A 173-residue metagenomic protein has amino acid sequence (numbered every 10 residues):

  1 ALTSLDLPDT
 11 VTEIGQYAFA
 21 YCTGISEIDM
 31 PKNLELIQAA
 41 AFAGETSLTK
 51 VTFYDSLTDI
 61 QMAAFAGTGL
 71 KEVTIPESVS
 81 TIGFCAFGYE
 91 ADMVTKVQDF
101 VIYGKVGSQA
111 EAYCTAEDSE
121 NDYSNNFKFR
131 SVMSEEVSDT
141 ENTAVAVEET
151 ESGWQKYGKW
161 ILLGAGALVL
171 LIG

Functional and structural regions predicted by a protein language model:
A1-E13, T23-L36, T46-D59, T68-T81 (+2 more regions): Structural signature of tandem-repeat unit edges
G15-A18, Q38-A41, Q61-A64, F84-A86: Consensus positions within tandem repeat domains that build extended binding/scaffold surfaces
Y21-C22, A43-S47, G67-T68, D139 (+1 more regions): Glycine/tyrosine- and acidic-biased, solvent-exposed loop/turn segments at the edges of beta-strands
E77, A86-F87: Repeat-solenoid scaffold signature
Q109-S124: Short, aromatic/basic amphipathic alpha-helical patches
V132-W154: C-terminal low-complexity, Ser/Thr- and acidic/Pro-rich disordered "stalk" regions positioned immediately N-terminal
G153-A165: Juxtamembrane/start-of-transmembrane alpha-helix segments at the extracytoplasmic/lumenal side of membrane anchors
G164-G173: Core hydrophobic alpha-helical transmembrane segments of single-pass membrane proteins
